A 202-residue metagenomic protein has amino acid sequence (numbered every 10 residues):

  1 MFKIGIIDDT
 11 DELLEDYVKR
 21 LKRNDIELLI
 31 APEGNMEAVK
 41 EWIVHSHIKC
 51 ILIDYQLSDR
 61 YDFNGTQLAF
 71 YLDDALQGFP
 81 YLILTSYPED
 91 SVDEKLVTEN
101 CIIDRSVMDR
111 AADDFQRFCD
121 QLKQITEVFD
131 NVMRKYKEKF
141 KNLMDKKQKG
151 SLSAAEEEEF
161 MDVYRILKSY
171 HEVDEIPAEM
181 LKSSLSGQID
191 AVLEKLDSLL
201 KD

Functional and structural regions predicted by a protein language model:
M1-E12, Y17-L21: Conserved acidic segment of CheY-like receiver
T10-L13, Q56-Y61, P88-D90, M108-D109: Short acidic, S/G/P-rich loop/turn micro-motifs used as interaction or catalytic elements
N24-I30: A generic structural motif
A31-C50, S58: Acidic, metal-coordinating helix/loop segments flanking the phosphotransfer/catalytic sites of two-component signaling
I51-D73: Conserved phosphotransfer microenvironments
A69-D73, Q77-D93, I103: A short, hydrophobic beta-strand element within the central beta-sheet of small alpha/beta folds
D104-K141: Receiver (REC) domain switch/output surface
E127-D202: C-terminal output/effector regions of signal-responsive regulators
